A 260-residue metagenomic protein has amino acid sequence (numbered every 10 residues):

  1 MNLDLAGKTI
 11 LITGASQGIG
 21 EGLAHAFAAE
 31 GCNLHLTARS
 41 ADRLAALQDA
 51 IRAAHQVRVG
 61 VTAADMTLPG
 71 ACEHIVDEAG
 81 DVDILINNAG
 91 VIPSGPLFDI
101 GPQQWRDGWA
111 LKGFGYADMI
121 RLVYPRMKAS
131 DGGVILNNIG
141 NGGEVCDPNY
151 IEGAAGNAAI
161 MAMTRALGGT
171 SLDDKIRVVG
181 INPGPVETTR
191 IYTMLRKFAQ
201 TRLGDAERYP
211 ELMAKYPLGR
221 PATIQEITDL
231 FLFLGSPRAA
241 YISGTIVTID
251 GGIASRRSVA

Functional and structural regions predicted by a protein language model:
T9, S16-G18: Conserved glycine-rich cofactor-binding loop
E30-L47: Conserved glycine-rich Rossmann-like NAD(P)H-binding loop of the short-chain dehydrogenase/reductase
P96-L97, Q104-W109, L212: Substrate-binding pocket helix/loop in short-chain dehydrogenase/reductase
L136-I160, T164-D173, P185-V186: Catalytic loop of short-chain dehydrogenase/reductase
L172, R177, I242-G244: Short, small/polar-rich loop/turn modules that mediate ligand/substrate recognition or access, typified
V178, P183-T193, K197-F198: Short, flexible catalytic-loop segment of classical short-chain dehydrogenase/reductase
L232, S243-A260: Short C-terminal tail/terminal secondary-structure segment of NAD(P)H-dependent dehydrogenase/reductase domains
